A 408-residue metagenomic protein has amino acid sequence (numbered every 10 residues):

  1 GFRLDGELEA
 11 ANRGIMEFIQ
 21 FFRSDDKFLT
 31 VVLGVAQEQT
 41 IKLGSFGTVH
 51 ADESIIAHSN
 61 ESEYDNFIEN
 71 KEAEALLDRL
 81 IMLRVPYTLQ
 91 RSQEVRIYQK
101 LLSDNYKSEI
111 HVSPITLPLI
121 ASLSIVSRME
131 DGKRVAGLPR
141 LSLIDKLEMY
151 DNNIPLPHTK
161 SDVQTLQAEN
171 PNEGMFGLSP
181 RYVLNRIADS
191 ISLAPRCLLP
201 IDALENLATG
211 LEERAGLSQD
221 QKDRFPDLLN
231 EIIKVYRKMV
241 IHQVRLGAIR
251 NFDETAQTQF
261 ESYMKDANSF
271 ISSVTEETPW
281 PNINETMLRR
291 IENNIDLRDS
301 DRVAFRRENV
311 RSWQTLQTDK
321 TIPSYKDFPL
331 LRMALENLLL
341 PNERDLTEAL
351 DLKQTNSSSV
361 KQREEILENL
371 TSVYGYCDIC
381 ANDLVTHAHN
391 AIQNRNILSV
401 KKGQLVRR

Functional and structural regions predicted by a protein language model:
G1-R408: Conserved ASCE/P-loop NTPase catalytic core
